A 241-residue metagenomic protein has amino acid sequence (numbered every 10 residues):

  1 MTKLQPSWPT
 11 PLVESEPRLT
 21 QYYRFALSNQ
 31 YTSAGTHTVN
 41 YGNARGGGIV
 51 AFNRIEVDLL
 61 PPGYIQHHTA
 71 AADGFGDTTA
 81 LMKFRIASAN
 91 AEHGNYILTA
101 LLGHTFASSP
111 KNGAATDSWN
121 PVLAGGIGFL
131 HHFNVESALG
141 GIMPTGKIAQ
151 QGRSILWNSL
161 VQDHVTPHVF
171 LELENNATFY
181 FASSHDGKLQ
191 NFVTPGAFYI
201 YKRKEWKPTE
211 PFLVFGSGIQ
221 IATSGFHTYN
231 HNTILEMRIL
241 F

Functional and structural regions predicted by a protein language model:
M1-F241: Transmembrane beta-barrel domains of Gram-negative outer membranes and organellar outer membranes
